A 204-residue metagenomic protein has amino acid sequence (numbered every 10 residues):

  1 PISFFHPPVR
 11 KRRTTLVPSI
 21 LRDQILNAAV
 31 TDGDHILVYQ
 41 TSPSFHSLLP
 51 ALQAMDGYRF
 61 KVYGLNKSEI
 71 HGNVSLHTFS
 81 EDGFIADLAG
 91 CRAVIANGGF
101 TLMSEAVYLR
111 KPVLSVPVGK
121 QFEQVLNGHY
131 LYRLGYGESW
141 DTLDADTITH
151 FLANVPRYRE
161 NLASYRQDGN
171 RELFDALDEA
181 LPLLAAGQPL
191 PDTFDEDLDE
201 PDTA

Functional and structural regions predicted by a protein language model:
P1, V38, A96: Redox-cofactor binding/interface segments in oxidoreductases and associated redox assembly factors
P1-T15: Active-site-proximal region of nucleotide-activated glycan assembly enzymes, centered on histidine/acidic-rich loops
P8, F45, L102-S104: Short glycine-rich, flexible loops that bind phosphorylated cofactors or substrates
L16-A93: Donor-nucleotide binding loops and adjacent catalytic segments primarily of GT-B fold Leloir glycosyltransferases
S47-L52, E105, L109, F151: A short acidic, amphipathic alpha-helical/loop segment
L76-F79, P112-Y158: Nucleotide-sugar donor-binding patch of glycosyltransferase catalytic domains
D87-L126: A donor-sugar binding/catalytic signature common to diverse glycosyltransferases and related nucleotide-sugar
T149-A204: C-terminal amphipathic helix plus adjacent low-complexity, charged tail appended to glycosyltransferase catalytic
